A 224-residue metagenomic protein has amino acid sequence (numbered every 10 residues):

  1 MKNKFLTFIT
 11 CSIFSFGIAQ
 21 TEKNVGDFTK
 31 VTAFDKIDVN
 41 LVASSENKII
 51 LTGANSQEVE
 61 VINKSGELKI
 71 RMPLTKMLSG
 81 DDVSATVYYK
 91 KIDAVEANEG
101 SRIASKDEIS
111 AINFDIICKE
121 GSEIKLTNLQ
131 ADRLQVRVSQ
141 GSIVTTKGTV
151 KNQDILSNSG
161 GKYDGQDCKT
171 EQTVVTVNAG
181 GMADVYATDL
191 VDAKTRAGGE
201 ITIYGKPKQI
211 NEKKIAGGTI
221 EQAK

Functional and structural regions predicted by a protein language model:
M1-K224: Intrinsically disordered, low-complexity terminal regions
